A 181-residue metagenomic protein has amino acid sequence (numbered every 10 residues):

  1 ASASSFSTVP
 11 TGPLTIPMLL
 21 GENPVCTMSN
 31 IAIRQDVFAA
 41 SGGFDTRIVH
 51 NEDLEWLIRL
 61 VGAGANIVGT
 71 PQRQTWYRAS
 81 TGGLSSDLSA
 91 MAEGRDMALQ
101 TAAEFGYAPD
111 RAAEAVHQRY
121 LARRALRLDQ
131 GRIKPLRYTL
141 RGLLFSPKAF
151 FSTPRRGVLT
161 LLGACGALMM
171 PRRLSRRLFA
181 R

Functional and structural regions predicted by a protein language model:
A3-E93: Conserved nucleotide-sugar donor-binding catalytic segment
A79-R181: C-terminal subregions of glycosyltransferases and related glycan-biosynthesis enzymes
